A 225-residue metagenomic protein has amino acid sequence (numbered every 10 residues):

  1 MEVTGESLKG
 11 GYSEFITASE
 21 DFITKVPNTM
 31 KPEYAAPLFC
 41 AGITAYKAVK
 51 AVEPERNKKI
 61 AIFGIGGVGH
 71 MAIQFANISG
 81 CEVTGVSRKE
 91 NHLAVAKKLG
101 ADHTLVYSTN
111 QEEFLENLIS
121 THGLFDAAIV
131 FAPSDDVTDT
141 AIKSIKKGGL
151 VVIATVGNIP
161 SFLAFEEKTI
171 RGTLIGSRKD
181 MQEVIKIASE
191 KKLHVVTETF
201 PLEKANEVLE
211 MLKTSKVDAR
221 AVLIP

Functional and structural regions predicted by a protein language model:
M1-I23: Glycine-rich phosphate/adenylate-binding loop and adjacent beta-alpha elements of nucleotide- or dinucleotide-binding
S7-Y12, T29-A51, F63-M71: A glycine-rich, Thr/Ser-enriched phosphate-binding loop motif common to dinucleotide/cofactor-binding enzymes
R56-I65, N77-T140: Adenosine-nucleotide cofactor-binding segment
H70-I78: Surface-exposed amphipathic alpha-helices with a cationic face
D139, M181-P225: C-terminal hydrophobic helical "lid"/dimerization subdomain of Rossmann-like NAD(P)H-dependent oxidoreductases
I145-K146: Helix-to-beta-strand junctions that scaffold the AdoMet/dcAdoMet cofactor pocket in Class I SAM-dependent enzymes
L150, P160-E198: Rossmann-fold dehydrogenase core element
I153-T155: Acidic carboxylate diad motif detector
